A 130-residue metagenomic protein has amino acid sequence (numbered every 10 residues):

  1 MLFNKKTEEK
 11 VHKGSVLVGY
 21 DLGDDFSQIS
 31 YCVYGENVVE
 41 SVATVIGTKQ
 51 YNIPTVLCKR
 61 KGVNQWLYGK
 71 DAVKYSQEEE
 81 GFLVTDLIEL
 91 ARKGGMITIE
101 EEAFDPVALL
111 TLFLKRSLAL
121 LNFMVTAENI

Functional and structural regions predicted by a protein language model:
M1-M96: Early-domain small/polar-rich strand-loop-helix modules and first-structured segments of the mature chain
G95-A103: Short glycine/proline- and acidic residue-enriched helix-loop micro-motifs that form flexible lids or anion-recognition
A103-L114: Phosphate/oxyanion-binding active-site loops and adjacent basic polyanion-contact surfaces
S117-I130: Phosphate/pyrophosphate-binding loops at sites that engage ATP/ADP/AMP, CoA/4′-phosphopantetheine, polyphosphate
